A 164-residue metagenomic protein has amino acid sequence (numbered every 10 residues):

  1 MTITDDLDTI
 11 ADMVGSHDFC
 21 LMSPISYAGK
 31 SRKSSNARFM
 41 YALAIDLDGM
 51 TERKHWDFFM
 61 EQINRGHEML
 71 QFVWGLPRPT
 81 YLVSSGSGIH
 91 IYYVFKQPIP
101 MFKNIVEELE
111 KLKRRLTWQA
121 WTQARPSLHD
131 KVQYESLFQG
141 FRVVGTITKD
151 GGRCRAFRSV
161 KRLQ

Functional and structural regions predicted by a protein language model:
M1-S87, F95-K111, R115: Signature for HUH/AEP ssDNA processing cores
T9, A120-Q164: Catalytic "initiation/cleavage/transfer" segments centered on a nucleophilic residue and adjacent nucleic-acid-engaging
